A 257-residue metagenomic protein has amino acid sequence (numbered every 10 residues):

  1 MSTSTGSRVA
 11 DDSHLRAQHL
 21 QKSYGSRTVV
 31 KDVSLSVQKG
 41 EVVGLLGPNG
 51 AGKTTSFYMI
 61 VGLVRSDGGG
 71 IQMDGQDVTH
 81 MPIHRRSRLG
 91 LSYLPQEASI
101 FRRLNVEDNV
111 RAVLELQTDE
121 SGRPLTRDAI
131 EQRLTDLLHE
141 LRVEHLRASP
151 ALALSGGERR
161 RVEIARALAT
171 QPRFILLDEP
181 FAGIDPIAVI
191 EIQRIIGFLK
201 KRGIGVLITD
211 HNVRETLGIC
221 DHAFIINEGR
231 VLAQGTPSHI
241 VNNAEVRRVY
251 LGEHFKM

Functional and structural regions predicted by a protein language model:
L46-P48: The feature captures the beta-strand-to-loop junction immediately N-terminal to the Walker
D77-A98, R123-E131, K201, V241-E245: ABC ATPase NBD coupling module
L125-L146, R194-G197: Conserved ABC ATPase "signature" region
P150-L154, E158: Conserved ABC ATPase signature
Q171: Conserved catalytic motifs of ABC-family nucleotide-binding domains
I175-E179: Catalytic Walker B motif of ABC-type/P-loop ATPase nucleotide-binding domains
